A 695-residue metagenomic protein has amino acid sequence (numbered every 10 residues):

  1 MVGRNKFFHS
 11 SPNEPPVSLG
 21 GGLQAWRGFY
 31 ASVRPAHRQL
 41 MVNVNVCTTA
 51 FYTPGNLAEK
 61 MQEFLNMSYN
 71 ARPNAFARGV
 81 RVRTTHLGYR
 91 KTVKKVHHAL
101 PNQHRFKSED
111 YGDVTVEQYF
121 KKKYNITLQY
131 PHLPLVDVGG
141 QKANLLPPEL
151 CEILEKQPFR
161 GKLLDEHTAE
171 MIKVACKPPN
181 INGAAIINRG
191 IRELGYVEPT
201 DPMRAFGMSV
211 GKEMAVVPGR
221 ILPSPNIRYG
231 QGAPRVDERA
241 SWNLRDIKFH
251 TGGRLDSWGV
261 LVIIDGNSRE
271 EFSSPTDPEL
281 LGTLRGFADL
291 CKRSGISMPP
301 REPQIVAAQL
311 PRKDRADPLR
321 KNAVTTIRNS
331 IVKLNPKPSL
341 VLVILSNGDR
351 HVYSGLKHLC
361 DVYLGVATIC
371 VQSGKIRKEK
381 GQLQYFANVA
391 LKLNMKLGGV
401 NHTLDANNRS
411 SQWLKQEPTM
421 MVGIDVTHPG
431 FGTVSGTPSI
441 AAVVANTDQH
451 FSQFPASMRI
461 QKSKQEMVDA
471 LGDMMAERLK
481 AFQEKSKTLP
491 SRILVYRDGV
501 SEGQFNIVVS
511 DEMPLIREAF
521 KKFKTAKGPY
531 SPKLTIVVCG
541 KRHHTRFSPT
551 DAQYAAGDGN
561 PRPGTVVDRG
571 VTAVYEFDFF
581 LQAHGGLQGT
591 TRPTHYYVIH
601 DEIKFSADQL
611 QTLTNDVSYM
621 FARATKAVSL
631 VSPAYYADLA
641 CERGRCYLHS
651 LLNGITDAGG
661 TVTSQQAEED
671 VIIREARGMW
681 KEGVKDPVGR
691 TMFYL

Functional and structural regions predicted by a protein language model:
M1-L695: Long, low-complexity, intrinsically disordered terminal regions
